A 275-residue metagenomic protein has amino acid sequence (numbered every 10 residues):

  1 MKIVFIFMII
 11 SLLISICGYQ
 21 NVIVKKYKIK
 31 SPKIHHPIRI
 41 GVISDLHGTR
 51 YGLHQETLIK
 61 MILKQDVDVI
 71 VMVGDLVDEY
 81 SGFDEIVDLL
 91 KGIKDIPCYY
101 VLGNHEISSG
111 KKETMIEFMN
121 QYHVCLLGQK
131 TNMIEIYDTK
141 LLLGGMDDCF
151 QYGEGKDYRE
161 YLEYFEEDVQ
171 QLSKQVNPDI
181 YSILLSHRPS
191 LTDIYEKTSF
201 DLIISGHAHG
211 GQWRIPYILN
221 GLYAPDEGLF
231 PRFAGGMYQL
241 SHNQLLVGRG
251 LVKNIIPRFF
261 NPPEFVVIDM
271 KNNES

Functional and structural regions predicted by a protein language model:
M1-I34: N-terminal membrane-anchoring alpha-helices
K28-G41, V124, T131-G145, P178 (+2 more regions): Beta-strand-turn-beta hairpins that frame and shape the catalytic cleft of phosphate-ester-processing enzymes
H36-M133, K140: Membrane-embedded segments
I40-E56, L76-S81, E106, G110 (+3 more regions): Acidic/histidine-rich helix-loop elements that form or flank divalent-metal/phosphate-binding sites at the catalytic
H47, V77, H105-E106, T131-N132 (+4 more regions): Catalytic metal-binding/acid-base residues of hydrolase active sites
P97-Y99, C125, L142, Y181-I183 (+2 more regions): Proline-centered loop/turn at the N-terminus of a beta-strand
E117, Q121-H123, I136-S182, T192-D193 (+1 more regions): Binuclear metal-dependent hydrolase catalytic cores centered on His/Asp/Glu-rich metal-binding motifs
R188-V266: Conserved beta-sheet core of the metallophosphoesterase superfamily
